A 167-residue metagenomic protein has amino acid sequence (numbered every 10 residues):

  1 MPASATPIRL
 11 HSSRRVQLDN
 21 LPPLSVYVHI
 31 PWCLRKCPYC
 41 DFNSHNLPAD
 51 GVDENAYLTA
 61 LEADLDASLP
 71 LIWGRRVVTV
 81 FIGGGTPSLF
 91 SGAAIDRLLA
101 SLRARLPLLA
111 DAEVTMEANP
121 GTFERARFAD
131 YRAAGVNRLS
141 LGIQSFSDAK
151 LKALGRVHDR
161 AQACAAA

Functional and structural regions predicted by a protein language model:
M1-V26, G74-R75: N-terminal [4Fe-4S]-dependent radical SAM core
N20, S25, W32-R35, D50 (+1 more regions): Short linear sequence motifs
L21-P23, C37, V77, D111: Sequence-level motif detector for i,i+2 pairs with an aromatic at +2
Y27-H29, G83-G84: Residues at the beta-strand->loop junction immediately N-terminal to the Walker
H29-S44: Local cysteine-cluster metal-coordination motifs and their immediate loop/turn environment, predominantly Fe-S cluster
S44-L71, V77-A167: Conserved non-cysteine loop/helix-boundary elements of the Radical SAM core domain that shape
